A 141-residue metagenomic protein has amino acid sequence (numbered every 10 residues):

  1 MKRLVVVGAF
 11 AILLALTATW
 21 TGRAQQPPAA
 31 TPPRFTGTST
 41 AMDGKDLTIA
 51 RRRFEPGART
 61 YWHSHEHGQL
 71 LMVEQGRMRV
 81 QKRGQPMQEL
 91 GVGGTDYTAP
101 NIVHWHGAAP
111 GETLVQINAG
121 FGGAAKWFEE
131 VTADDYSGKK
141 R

Functional and structural regions predicted by a protein language model:
K2-R51, Y61, E89, A125-R141: A short, N-terminal "cap"/entry segment at the start of jelly-roll beta-barrel domains of the cupin/DSBH fold
M42-G44, S64, M72, A108-E112: Extracellular/periplasmic catalytic domains that process cell-envelope and extracellular macromolecules
L47-I49, R59, V103, V115: Intrinsic-disorder/low-complexity, polar/charged segments enriched in Ser/Thr/Lys/Arg/Asp/Glu/Gln
F54-E55, G84-N101: Short acidic-glycine-tyrosine-enriched beta hairpin
R59-T60, G76-Q81, T95: Short beta-strand segments in beta-sandwich/barrel cores
T60-Q69, I102-A108: Histidine-centered catalytic micro-motifs
E66-G84: Glycine- and acidic-residue-biased ligand/ion/polar-headgroup-sensing regions
M87, P100-K126: Ligand-binding loop in jelly-roll beta-barrel domains
